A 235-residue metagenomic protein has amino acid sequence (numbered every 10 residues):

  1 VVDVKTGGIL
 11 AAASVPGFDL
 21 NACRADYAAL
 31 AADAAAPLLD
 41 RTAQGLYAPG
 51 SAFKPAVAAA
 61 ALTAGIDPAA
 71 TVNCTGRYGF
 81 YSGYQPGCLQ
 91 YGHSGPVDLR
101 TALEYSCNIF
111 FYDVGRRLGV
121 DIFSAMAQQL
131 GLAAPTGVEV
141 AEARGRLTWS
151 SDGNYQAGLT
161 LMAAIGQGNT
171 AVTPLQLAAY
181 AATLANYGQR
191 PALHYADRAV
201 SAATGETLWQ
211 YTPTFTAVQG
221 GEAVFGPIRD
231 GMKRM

Functional and structural regions predicted by a protein language model:
V4-S51, A56-M235: Beta-lactam-recognizing serine transpeptidase/beta-lactamase-like catalytic domain environment
